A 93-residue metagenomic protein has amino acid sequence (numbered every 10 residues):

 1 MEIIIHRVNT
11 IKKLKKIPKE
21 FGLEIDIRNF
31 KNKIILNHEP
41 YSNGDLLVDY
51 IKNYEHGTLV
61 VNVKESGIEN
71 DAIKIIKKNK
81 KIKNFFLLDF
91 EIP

Functional and structural regions predicted by a protein language model:
M1-P93: Phosphate-group recognition and catalysis centered on beta-loop-alpha active-site segments
